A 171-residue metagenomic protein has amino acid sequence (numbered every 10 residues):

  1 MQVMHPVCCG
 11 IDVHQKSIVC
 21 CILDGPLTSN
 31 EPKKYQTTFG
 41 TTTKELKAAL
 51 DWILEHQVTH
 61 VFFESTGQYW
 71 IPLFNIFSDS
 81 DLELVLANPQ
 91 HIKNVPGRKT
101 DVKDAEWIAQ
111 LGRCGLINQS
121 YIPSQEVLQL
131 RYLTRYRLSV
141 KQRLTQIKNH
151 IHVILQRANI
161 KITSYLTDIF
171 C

Functional and structural regions predicted by a protein language model:
Q2-G25, I108: Gly/Thr-rich phosphate-binding beta-strand-loop-beta motif of the actin/hexokinase/Hsp70
Q15, G67, H91: Short, glycine/acidic-enriched loop or turn micro-motifs at the edges of active sites
L27-H60: Nucleic-acid-processing active sites and adjacent nucleic-acid-binding tracks, predominantly divalent metal-dependent
V58-Y69: Short glycine-rich phosphate-binding loop at a beta-alpha junction
S78, L84-Y132, I169-F170: Short alpha-helix plus adjacent loop in nuclease-associated cores
R131-S139: Short, charge/polar-rich alpha-helical segments
L138-C171: Glycine-rich, often acidic, oxyanion-interacting loops/wings at catalytic, nucleic-acid, or phospho-protein interfaces
